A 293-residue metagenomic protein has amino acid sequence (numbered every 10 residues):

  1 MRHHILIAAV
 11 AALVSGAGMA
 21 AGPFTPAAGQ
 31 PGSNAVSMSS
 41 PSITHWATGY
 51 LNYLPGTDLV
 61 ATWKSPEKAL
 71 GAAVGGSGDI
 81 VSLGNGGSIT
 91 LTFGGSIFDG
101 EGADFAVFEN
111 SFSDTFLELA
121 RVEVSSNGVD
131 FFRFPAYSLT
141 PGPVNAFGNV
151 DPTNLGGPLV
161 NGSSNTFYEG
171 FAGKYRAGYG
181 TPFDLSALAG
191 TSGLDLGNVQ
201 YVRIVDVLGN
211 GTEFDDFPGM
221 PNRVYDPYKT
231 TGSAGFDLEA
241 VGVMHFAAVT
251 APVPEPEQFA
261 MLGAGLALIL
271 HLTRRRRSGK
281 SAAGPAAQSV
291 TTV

Functional and structural regions predicted by a protein language model:
M1-H4, E255, R275: Positively charged n-region of N-terminal signal peptides that target proteins for export
I5-A12, G263-A264: Sec-dependent N-terminal signal peptides
S15-A17: N-terminal signal peptide c-region/cleavage motif recognized by signal peptidases
A21-A120, D130-T250: A domain-level signal for the mature, folded cores of soluble proteins
P254-T273: A short, hydrophobic C-terminal helix/tail in secreted or cell-surface proteins
L270-V293: C-terminal membrane-anchoring or membrane-association module
